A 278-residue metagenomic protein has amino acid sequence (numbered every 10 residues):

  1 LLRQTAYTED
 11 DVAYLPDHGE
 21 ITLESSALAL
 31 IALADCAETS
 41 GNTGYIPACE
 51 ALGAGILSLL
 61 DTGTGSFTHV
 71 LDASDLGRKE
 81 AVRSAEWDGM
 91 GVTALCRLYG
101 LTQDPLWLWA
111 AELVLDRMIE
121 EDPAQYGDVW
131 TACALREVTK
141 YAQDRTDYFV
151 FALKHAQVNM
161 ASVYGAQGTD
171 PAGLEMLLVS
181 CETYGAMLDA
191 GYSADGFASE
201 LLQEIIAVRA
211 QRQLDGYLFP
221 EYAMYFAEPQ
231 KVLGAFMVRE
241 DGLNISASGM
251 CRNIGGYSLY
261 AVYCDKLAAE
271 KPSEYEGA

Functional and structural regions predicted by a protein language model:
L1-D11, P47-S66, G100-A124, A142-Q167 (+2 more regions): Long, well-ordered core segments of solenoidal/helical folds
T8-I31, G65-M90, T131-T146, A156 (+2 more regions): Carbohydrate-binding/catalytic loop surfaces
I21, G41, K79, R83 (+6 more regions): Structural signature of alpha-solenoid helical repeat scaffolds
S25-G63: A charged, solvent-exposed segment within the mature domains of Sec-exported extracytoplasmic proteins
A27-T43, M90-D104, W130-D144, E175-G196 (+1 more regions): Well-ordered alpha-helical scaffold segments within catalytic/enzyme domains
G44, K79, L106, D147 (+2 more regions): A structural signal for alpha-helical segments
G165-A278: CBM-like carbohydrate-recognition segments
